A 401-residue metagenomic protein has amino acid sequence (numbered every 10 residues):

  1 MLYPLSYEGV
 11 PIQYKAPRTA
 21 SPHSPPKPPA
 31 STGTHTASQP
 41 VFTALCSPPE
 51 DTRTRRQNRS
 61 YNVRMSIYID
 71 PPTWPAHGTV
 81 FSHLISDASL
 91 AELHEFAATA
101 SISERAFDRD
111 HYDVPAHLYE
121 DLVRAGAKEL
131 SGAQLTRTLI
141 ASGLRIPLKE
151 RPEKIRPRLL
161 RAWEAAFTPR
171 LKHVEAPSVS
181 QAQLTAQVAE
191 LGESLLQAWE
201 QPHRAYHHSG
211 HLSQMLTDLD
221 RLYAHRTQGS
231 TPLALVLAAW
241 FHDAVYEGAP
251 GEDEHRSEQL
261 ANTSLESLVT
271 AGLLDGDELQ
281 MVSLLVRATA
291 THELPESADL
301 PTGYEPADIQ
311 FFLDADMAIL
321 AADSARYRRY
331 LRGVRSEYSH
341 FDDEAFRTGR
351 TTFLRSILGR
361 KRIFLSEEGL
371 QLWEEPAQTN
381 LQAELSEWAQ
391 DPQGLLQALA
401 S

Functional and structural regions predicted by a protein language model:
I12-V41, P48, T52: N-terminal, intrinsically disordered charge-dense segments
C46-R64: Short, Lys/Arg-enriched N-terminal segments with co-localized hydrophobic residues within the first ~10-30 amino acids
S66, D70-L130, Q134-L139: Basic nucleic-acid-binding interfaces
A141, I146-F167, E200, A205-H207 (+3 more regions): Divalent metal-dependent phosphate-bond-processing catalytic cores, especially two-metal-ion Mg2+/Mn2+ enzymes that act
A198, S257-E296: Histidine- and acidic-residue-rich, metal-dependent catalytic cores
Q201-L212, Y246-E258: Active-site metal-coordination segments of metallo-dependent hydrolases
M215, P232-G248, S257, L284-A290: His-Asp-centered metal-binding catalytic motifs of divalent-metal-dependent phosphohydrolases/nucleases
